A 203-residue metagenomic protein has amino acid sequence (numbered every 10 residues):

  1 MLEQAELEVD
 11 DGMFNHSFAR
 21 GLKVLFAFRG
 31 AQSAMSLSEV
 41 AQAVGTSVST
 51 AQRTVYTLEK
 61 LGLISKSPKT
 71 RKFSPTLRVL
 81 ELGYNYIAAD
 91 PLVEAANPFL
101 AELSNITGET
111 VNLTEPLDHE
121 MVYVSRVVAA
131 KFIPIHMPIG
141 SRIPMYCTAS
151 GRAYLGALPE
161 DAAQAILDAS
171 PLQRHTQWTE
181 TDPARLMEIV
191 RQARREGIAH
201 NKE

Functional and structural regions predicted by a protein language model:
M1-E94, A101: N-terminal helix-turn-helix
S38, P68-K69, T114, Q177 (+1 more regions): Residue-level detector of family-conserved "landmark" positions at structurally sensitive sites
I64, T110-N112, G197-N201: A short linear hydrophobic-aromatic micro-motif
K69-T70, S74-S170: Amphipathic alpha-helical effector-binding/dimerization core of metabolite-sensing transcriptional regulators
A95-L103, L167-E203: Short, basic/aromatic recognition patches
